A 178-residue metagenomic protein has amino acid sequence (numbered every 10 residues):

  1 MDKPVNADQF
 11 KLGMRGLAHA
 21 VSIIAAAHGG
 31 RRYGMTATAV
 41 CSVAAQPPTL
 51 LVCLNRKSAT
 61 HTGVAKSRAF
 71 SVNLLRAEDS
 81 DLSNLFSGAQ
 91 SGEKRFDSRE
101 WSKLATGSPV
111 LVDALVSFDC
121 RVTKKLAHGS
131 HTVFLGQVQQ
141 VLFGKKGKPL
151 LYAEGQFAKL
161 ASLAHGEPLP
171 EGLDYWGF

Functional and structural regions predicted by a protein language model:
M1-F178: Basic, polyanion-binding surface patches
